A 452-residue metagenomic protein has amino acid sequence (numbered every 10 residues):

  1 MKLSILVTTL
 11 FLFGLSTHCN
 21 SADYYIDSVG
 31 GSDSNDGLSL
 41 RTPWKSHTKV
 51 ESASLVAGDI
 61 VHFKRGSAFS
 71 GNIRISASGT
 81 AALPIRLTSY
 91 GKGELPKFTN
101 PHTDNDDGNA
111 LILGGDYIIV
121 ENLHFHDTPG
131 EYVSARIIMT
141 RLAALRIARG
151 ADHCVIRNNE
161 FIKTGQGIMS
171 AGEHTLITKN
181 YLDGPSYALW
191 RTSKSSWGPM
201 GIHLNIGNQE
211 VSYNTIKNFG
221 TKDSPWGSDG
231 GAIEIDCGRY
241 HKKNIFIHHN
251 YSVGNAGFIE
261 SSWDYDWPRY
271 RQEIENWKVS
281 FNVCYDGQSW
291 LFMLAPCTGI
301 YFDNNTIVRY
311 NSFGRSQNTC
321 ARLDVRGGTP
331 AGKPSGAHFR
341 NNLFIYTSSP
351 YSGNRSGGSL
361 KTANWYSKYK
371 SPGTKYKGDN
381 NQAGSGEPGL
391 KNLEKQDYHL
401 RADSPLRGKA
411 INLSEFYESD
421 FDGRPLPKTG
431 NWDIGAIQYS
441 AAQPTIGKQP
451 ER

Functional and structural regions predicted by a protein language model:
S28-K64, A68, R74, S404 (+3 more regions): Acidic Gly/Asp/Thr-rich repetitive segments characteristic of extracellular carbohydrate-active and adhesion proteins
V56, K64, A77, A82 (+27 more regions): Parallel beta-helix/beta-solenoid
H62-K64, S78-I138, G384-P388: Right-handed parallel beta-helix/beta-spiral solenoid domain characteristic of secreted/periplasmic
G71, S76, H249-S252, D266-D397: Predominantly extracellular beta-rich ligand-binding scaffolds that present long acidic/polar faces for carbohydrate
G71-N72, D106, L123-P129, C154 (+13 more regions): Surface-exposed loop/turn segments connecting beta-strands in extracellular beta-rich domains
R74, N100-L111, V133-A148, I162-Q166 (+6 more regions): Extracellular beta-strand/beta-solenoid scaffold signature
N380-A441, T445: C-terminal accessory segments
